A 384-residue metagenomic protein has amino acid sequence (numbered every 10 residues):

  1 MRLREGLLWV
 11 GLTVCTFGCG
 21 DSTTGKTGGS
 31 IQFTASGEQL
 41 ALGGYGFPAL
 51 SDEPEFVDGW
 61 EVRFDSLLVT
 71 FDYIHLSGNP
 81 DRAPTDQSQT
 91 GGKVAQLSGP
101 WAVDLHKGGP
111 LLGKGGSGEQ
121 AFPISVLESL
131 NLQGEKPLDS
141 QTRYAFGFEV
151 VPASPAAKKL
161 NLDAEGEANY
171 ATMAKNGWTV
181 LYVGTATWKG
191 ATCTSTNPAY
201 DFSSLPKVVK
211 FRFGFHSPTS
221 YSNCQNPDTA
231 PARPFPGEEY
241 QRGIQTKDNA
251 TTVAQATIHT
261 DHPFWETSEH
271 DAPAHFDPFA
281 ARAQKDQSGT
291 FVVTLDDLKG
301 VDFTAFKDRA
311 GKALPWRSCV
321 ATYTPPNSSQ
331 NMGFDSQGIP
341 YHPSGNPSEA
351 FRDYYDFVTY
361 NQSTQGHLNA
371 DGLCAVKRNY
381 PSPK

Functional and structural regions predicted by a protein language model:
M1-V10: Bacterial N-terminal signal peptides that target proteins for export
C15-G18: C-terminal motif of bacterial Sec signal peptides marking the signal peptidase cleavage site
S22-K384: A short, solvent-exposed, low-complexity linear motif enriched for acidic/polar residues with Pro/Gly/Ser/Thr
